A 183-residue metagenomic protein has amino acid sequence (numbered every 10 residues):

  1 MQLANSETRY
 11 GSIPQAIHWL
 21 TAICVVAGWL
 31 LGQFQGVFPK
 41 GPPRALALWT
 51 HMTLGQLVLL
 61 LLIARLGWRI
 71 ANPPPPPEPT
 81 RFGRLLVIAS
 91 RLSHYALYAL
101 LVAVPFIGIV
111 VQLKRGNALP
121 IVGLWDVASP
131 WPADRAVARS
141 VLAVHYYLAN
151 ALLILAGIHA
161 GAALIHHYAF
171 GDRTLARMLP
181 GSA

Functional and structural regions predicted by a protein language model:
M1-A183: Membrane-embedded alpha-helical bundles that constitute the cytochrome b-like, heme-associated redox core of multi-pass
